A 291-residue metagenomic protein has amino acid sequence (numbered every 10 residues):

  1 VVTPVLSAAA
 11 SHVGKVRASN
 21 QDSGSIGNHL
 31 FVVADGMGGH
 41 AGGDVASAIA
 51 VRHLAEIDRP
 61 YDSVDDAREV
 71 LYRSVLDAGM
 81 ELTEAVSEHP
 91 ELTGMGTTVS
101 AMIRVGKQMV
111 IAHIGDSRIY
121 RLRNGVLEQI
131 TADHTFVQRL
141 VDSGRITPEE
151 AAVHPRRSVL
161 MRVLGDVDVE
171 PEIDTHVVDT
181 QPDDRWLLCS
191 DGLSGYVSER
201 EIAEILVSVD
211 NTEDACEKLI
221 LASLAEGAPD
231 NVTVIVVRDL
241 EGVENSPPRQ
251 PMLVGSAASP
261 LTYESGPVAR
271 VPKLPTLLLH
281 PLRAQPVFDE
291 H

Functional and structural regions predicted by a protein language model:
V1-H291: PP2C/PPM-type serine/threonine phosphatase catalytic domain
